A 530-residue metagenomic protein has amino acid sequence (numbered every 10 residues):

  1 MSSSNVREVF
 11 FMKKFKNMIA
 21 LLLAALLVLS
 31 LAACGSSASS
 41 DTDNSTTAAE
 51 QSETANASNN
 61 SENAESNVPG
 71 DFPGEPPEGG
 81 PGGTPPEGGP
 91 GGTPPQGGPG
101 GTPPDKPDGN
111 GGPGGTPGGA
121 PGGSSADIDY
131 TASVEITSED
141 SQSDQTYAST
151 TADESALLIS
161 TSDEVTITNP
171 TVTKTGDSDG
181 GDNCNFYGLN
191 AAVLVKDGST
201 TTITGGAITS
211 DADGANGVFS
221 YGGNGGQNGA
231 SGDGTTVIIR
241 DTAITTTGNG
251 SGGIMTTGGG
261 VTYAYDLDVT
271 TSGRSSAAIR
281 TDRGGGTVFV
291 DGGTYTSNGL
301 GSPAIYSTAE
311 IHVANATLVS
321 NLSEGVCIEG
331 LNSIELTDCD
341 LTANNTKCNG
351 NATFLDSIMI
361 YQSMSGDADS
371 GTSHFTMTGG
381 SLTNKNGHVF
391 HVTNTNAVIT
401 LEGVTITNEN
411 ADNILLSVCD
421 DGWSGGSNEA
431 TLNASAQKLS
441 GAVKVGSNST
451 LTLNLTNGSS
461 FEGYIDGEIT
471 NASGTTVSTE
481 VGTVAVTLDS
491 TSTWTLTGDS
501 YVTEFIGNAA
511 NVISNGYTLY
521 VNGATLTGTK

Functional and structural regions predicted by a protein language model:
M1-F11: Short, Lys/Arg-enriched N-terminal segments with co-localized hydrophobic residues within the first ~10-30 amino acids
F10-L21: Bacterial N-terminal signal peptides that target proteins for export
S30-A33: C-terminal motif of bacterial Sec signal peptides marking the signal peptidase cleavage site
A38-S125, N224-G229, M364-G366: Disordered, low-complexity segments in secreted/periplasmic proteins that are enriched in proline
A126-D144, I159-D177, L189-S210, F219-T247 (+10 more regions): Surface-exposed loop/turn motifs in large extracellular/passenger domains
A148-I159: Beta-strand-rich domains and repeat architectures in extracellular enzymes and scaffolds, especially beta-propellers
E480-V484, L496-I506, Y520-V521: Surface-exposed loop/turn positions within long extracellular repeat scaffolds, especially the passenger domains
G516-K530: Extracellular, surface-exposed repeat architectures
